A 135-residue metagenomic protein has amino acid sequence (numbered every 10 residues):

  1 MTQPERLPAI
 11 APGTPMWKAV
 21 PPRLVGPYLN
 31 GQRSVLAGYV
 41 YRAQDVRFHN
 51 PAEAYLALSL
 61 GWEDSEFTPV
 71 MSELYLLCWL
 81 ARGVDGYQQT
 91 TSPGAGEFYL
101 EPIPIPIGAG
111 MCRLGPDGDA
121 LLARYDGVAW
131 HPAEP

Functional and structural regions predicted by a protein language model:
M1-Q3, G31-G38, D45-P135: Conserved NAD+-utilizing ADP-ribose enzyme module
T2-Y39, H49: Glycine-rich loop/turn
